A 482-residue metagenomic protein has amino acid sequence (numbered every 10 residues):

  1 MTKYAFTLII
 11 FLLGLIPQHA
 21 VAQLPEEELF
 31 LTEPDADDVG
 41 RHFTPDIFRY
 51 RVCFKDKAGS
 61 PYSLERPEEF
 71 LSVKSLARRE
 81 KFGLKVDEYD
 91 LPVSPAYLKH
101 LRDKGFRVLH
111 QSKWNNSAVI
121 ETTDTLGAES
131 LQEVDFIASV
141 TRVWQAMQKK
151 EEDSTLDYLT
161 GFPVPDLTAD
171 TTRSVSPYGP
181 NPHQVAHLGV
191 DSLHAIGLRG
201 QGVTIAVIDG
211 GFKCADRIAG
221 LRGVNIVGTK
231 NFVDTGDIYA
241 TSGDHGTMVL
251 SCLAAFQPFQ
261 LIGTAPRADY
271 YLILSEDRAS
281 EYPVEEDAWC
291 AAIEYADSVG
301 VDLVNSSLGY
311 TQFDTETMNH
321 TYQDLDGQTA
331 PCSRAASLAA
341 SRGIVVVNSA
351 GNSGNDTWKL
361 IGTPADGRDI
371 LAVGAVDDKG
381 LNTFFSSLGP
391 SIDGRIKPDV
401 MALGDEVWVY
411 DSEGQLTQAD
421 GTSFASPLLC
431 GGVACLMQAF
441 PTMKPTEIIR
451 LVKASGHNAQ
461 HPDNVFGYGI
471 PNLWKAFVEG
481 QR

Functional and structural regions predicted by a protein language model:
M1-E26: Bacterial Sec-dependent N-terminal signal peptides
P45, N181, D191-K230, T235-E285 (+7 more regions): Subtilisin-like serine protease catalytic core
V52-D56, T122-T123, V143, V207-G211 (+10 more regions): Active-site-proximal beta-strand/loop segments in catalytic clefts of secreted hydrolases
S63-K104: Aromatic- and Gly/Pro-rich amphipathic surface segment
P95-Q184, S192-H194, R368: Autoinhibitory propeptides
H194, F256-F259, L272-D366, I392-R395 (+3 more regions): Substrate-binding/access-modulating region of protease and related hydrolase catalytic domains
D216-T229, A375-F424, Q460: Catalytic-core environment of secreted peptidases
L250-L253, Y271-D277, L360, G404-I470 (+2 more regions): Hydrolase catalytic cores
